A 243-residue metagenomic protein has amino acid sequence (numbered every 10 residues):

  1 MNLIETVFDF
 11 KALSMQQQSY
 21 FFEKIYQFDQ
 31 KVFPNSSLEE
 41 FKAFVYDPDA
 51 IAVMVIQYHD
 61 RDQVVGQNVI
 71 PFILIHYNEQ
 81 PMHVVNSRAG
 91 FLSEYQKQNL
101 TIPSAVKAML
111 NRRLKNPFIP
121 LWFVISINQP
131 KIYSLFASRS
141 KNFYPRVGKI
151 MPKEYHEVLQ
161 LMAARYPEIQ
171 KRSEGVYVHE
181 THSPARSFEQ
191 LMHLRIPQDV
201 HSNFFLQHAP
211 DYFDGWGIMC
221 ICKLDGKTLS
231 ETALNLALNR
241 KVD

Functional and structural regions predicted by a protein language model:
M1-F22, Y26, Q30-V32, F41-V53 (+2 more regions): Terminal substrate-recognition subdomain of acyl/acetyltransferases
S37: Regulatory/sensor and coupling segments of signal-transduction and defense proteins
Q57, D62-L74, V85: Conserved beta-strand in the GNAT
V69, K107, P117-F118: Hydrophobic, well-ordered beta-alpha structural blocks that scaffold small-molecule cofactor pockets
H76-N78: Short glycine/serine/proline-enriched coil/turn segments at secondary-structure junctions
M82: Active-site beta-strand-loop-beta-strand hairpin of nuclease catalytic cores that positions key catalytic residues
R88-K97: A short, internal acetyl-CoA/4′-phosphopantetheine-binding micro-motif in the GNAT/acyltransferase core
Q96-N111: Conserved acetyl-CoA-binding loop-helix of GNAT-fold acetyltransferases
